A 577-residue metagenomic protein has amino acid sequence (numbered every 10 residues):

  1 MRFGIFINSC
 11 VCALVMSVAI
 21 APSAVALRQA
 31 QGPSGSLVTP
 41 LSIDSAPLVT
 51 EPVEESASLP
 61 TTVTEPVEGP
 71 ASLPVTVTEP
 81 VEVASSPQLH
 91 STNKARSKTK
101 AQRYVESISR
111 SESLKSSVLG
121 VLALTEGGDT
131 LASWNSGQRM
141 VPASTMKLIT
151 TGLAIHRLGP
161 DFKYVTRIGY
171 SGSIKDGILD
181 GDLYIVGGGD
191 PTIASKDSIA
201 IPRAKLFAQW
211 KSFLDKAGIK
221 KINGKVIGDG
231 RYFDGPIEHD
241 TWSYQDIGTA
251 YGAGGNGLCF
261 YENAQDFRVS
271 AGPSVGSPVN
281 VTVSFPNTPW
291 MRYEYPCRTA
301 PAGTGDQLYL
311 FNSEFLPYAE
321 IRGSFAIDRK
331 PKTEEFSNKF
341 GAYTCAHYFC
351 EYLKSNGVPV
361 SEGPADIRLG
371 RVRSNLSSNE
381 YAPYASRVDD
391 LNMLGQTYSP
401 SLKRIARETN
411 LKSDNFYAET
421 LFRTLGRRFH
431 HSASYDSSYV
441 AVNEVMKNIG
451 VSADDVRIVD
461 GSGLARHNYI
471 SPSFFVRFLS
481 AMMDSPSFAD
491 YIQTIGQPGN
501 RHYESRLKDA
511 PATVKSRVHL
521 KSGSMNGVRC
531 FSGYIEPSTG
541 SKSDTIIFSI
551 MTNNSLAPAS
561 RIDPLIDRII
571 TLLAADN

Functional and structural regions predicted by a protein language model:
M1-K98, L376-V388: Intrinsic disorder/low-complexity segments
L89-R110, H156-A453, K542, A575-D576: Conserved serine DD-peptidase/penicillin-binding transpeptidase domain and beta-lactam-recognizing active-site
S109-W134, A365: A short, well-structured edge-of-sheet supersecondary motif
L131-S133, K412-N415, E419-N577: Small-residue-rich helix-loop
S133-I149, L153: Short active-site loop at a secondary-structure junction that contains or immediately precedes the catalytic residue(s)
N135-M140, E335, S462-A465: A short glycine/serine-rich beta->alpha loop
